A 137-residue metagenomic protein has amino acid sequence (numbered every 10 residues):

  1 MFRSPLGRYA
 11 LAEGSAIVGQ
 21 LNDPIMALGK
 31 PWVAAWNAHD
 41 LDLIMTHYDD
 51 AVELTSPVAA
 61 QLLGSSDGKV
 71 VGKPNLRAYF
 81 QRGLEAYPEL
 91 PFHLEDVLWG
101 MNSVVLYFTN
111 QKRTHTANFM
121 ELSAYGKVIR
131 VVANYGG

Functional and structural regions predicted by a protein language model:
F2-Q20, R77, Q81-G137: A beta-strand edge to alpha-helix "cap/lid" segment located at domain peripheries
F2-T46, D50: Short, low-complexity N-terminal intrinsically disordered segments enriched in polar/charged residues
N22, L41-L43, D49-V97: A solvent-exposed, acidic/Ser-Thr-rich amphipathic alpha-helical stretch
I25, G29, K73-R77, R113: A structural signal for well-ordered alpha-helical scaffolds and beta->alpha junctions
W32-W36, S56, V70, N134: Bulky hydrophobic/aromatic packing residues
